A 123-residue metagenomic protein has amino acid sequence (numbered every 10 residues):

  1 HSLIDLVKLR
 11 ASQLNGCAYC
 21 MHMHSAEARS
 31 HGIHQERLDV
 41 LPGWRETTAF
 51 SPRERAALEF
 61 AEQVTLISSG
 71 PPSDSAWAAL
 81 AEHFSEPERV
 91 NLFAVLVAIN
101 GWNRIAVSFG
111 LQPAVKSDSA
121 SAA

Functional and structural regions predicted by a protein language model:
H1-A123: Hydrophobic alpha-helical segments
